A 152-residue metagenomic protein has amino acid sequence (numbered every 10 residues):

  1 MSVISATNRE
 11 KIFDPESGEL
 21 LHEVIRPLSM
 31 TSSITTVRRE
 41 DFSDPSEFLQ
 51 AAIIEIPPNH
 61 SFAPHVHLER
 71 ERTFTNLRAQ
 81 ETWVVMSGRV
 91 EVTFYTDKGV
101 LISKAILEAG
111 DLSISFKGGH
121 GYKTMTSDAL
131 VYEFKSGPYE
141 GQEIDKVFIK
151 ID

Functional and structural regions predicted by a protein language model:
M1-P57, I151: A short, N-terminal "cap"/entry segment at the start of jelly-roll beta-barrel domains of the cupin/DSBH fold
A52, H60-A63, G88-F94, L112: Short beta-strand segments in beta-sandwich/barrel cores
I53-R78: Conserved short histidine dyad/triad with adjacent acidic residue
P57-P58, L77-Y95: Glycine- and acidic-residue-biased ligand/ion/polar-headgroup-sensing regions
P64, V92-T93, S113-S115, H120-T126 (+1 more regions): Short beta-strand His + acidic residue motifs that chelate non-heme Fe in jelly-roll/DSBH and cupin folds
T96-K117: Short acidic-glycine-tyrosine-enriched beta hairpin
G121-D152: Double-stranded beta-helix
